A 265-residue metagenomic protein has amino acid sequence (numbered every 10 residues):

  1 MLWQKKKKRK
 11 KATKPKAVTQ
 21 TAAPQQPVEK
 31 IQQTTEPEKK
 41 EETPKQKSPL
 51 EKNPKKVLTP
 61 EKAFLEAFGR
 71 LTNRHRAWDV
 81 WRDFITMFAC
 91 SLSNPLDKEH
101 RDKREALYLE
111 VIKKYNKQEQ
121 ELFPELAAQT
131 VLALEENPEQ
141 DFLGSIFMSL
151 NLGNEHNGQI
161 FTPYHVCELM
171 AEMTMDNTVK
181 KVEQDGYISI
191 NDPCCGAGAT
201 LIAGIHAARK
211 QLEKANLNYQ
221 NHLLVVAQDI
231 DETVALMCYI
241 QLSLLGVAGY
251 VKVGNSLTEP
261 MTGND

Functional and structural regions predicted by a protein language model:
L2-T21, E41-T43, K47: Short Lys/Arg-rich cationic patches that frequently serve as NLS/NoLS or arginine-rich RNA/DNA-binding motifs
K8-A12, T21, T34, P60 (+4 more regions): C-terminal tail/extension regions appended to the core domain(s) of diverse proteins
K16, P27-L150: A short N-terminal interaction module
L71-W78, H156-F161, V225-Q228: Short, charged/polar micro-motifs that form catalytic or ligand-binding hotspots
L96-R101, E155, V179-E183: Short, solvent-exposed secondary-structure capping/transition elements
Q120, E136-Q140, I160-Y164, G198 (+1 more regions): Alpha-helix initiation and capping sites
D141-E172, D176: Class I SAM-dependent transferase core
H165-T262: Conserved S-adenosyl-L-methionine
